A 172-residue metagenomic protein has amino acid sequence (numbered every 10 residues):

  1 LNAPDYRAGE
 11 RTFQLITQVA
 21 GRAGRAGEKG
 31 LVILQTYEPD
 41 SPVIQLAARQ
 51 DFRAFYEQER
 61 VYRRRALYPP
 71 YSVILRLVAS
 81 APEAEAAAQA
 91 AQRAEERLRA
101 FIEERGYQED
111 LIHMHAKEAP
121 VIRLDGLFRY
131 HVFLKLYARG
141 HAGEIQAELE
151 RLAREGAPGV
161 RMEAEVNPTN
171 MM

Functional and structural regions predicted by a protein language model:
L1-A3, G9, Q18-M172: Accessory helical-bundle/CTD segments and flexible terminal tails appended to RecA-like ATPase motors
L15: Glycine-rich S-adenosyl-L-methionine
